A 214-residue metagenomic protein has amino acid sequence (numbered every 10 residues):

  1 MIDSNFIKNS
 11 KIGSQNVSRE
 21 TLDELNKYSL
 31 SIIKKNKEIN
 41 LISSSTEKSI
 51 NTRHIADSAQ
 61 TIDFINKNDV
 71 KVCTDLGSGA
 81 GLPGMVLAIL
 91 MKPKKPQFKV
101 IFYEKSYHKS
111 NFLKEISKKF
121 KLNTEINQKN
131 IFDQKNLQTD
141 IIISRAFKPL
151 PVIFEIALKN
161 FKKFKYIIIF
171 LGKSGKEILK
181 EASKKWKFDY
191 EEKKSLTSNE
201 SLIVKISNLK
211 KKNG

Functional and structural regions predicted by a protein language model:
M1-N68, T74, H108-L122: Class I SAM-dependent transferase core
I32, L171, I206: Residue-level signal for inorganic ion chemistry
A59-T139: Conserved SAM/SAH cofactor-binding pocket of Class I
K99, N123-E125, Y166, K187-E191: Conserved beta-strand segments of alpha/beta enzyme cores
K105, F170-S174: Short strand-turn motif at the edge of the Rossmann-like AdoMet-binding core
T139-A146: Short SAM/SAH-binding signature in class I
F154-I167: A short glycine-rich, Lys/Arg-flanked "PGG" loop and its adjoining helix->strand segment in the class I
S174-G214: Active-site capping/gating segments
